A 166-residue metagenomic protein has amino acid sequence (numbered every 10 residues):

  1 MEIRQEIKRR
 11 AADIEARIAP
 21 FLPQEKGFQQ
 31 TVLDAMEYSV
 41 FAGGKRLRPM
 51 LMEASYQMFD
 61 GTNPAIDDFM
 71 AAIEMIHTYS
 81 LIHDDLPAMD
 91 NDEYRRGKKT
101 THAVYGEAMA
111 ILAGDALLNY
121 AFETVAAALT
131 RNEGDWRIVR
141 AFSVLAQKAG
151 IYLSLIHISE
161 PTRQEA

Functional and structural regions predicted by a protein language model:
M1-I76, I82, M89-D90, R95-R96 (+2 more regions): Conserved N-terminal diphosphate/IPP-binding helix and adjacent helical/loop segment of trans-prenyltransferase domains
L51, A121, H157: Residue-level signal for inorganic ion chemistry
E53-Q57, F122-A127: Short glycine/serine- and small hydrophobic-enriched flexible loop segments
A103-E123: Multi-pass membrane catalytic core of lipid/isoprenoid biosynthesis enzymes
T124-A141: Inter-helical turn/loop segments and adjacent helix faces that build the functional surface of alpha-helical bundle
R140-L155: Conserved ATP-utilizing enzyme core subdomain
I156-A166: Single conserved hydrophobic/aromatic residue that forms the stacking wall/gate of nucleotide- or nucleobase-binding
